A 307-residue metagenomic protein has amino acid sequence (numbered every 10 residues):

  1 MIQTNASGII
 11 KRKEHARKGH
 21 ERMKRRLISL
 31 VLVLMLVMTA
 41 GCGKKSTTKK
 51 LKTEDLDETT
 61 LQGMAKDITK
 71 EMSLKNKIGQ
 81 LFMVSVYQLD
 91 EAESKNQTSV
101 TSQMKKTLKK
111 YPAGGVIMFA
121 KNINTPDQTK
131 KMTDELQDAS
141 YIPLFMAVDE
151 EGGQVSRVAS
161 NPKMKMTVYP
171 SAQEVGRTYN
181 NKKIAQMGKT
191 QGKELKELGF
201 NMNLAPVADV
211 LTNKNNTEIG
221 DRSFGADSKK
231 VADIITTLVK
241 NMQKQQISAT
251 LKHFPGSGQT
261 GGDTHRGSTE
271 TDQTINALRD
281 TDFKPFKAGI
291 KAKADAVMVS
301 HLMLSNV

Functional and structural regions predicted by a protein language model:
Q3-R22: Short, Lys/Arg-enriched N-terminal segments with co-localized hydrophobic residues within the first ~10-30 amino acids
M23-S46: Sec-dependent N-terminal signal peptides of Gram-positive bacterial secreted proteins and lipoproteins
K44-E71, I78-G79, S94, S102: N-terminal, intrinsically disordered, polar/charged segments of Gram-positive cell-envelope systems that serve as
Q62-T69, T101-K105, P126-T133, A185-G192 (+2 more regions): Extracytoplasmic/secreted envelope proteins and their assembly/folding machinery, especially bacterial periplasmic
Q80, P112-G114, Y141-L144, F200-N201 (+3 more regions): Short, well-ordered coil/turn segments that N-cap beta-strands
Y87-E91, Q97, T107-V231, H253 (+2 more regions): Enzymes and membrane/adaptor proteins characterized by extended Gly/Ser/Thr/Asp/Glu-rich, aromatic-dotted
I234, V239-L251, A277, T281-A294: Phosphate/pyrophosphate-binding betaalpha-module
